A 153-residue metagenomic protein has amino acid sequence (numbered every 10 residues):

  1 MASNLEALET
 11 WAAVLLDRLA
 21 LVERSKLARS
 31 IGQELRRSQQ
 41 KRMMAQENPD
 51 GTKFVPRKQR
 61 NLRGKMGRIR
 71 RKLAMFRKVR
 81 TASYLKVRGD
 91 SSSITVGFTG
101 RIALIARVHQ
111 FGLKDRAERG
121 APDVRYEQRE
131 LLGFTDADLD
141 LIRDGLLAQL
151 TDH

Functional and structural regions predicted by a protein language model:
M1-H153: Short, Lys/Arg-rich flexible segments
